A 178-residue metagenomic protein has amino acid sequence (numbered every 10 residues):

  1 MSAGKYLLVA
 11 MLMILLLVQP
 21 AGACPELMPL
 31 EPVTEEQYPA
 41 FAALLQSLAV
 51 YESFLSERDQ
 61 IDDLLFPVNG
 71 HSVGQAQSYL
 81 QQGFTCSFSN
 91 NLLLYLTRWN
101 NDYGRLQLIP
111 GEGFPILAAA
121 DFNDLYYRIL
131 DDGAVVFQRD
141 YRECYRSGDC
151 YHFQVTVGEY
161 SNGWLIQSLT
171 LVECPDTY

Functional and structural regions predicted by a protein language model:
M1-L7: Bacterial N-terminal signal peptides that target proteins for export
V9-L17: Bacterial N-terminal signal peptides
V18-M28: Sec-dependent signal peptide cleavage junction
P32-P110: Core segments of small alpha/beta cavity-forming domains
N100-Y145: Surface-exposed, charged secondary-structure patches
G148-Y178: Short beta-strand edge/turn micro-motifs at domain boundaries
